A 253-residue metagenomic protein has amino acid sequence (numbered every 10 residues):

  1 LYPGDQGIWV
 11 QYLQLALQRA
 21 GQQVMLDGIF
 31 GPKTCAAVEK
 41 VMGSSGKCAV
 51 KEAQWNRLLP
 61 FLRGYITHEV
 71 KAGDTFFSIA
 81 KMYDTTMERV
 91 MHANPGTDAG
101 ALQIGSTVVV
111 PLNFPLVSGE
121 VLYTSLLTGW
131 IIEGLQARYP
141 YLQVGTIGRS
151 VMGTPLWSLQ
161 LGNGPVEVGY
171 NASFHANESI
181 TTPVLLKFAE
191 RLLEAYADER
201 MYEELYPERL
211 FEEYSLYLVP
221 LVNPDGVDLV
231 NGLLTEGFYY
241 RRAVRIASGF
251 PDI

Functional and structural regions predicted by a protein language model:
L1-P32, P60-D84, S106, L112-P115: Primarily a LysM-type cell-wall glycan-binding module
L15-Q22, E39-K47, P60-R63, K81-T85 (+5 more regions): Sec-exported extracytoplasmic/periplasmic mature domains
P32-C35, E52: Short, well-ordered surface patches within globular domains
V38, G153, S173, L218: Divalent metal-coordination and catalytic microenvironments
R89, V109-M152: Short glycine- and acidic-rich boundary segments immediately preceding or forming the N-terminal edge of structured
W157-V166, S173: Short beta-strand-to-loop junctions in surface cap/lid or active-site-entrance loops
P165, S179-I253: Active-site/substrate-binding loop(s) of hydrolase catalytic cores
